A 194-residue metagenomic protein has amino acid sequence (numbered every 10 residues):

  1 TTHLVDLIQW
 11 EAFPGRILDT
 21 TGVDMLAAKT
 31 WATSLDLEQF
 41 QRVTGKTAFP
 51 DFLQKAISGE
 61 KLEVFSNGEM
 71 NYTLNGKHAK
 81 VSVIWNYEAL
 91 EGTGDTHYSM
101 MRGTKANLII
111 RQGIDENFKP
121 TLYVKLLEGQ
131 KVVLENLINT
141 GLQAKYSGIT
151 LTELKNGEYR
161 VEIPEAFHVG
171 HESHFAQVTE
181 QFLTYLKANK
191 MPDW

Functional and structural regions predicted by a protein language model:
T1-E60, F182, N189: Predominantly a Rossmann-like dinucleotide-binding segment in NAD(P)-dependent oxidoreductases
L4-R16, F65-Y72, G76-K80, Y87-W194: C-terminal helical cap and adjacent loop that interface with cofactors, partners, or active-site loops
Q54-A56, V83-Y87: Glycine-rich, charged/polar anion/phosphate-binding loops that engage phosphate groups from diverse ligands
